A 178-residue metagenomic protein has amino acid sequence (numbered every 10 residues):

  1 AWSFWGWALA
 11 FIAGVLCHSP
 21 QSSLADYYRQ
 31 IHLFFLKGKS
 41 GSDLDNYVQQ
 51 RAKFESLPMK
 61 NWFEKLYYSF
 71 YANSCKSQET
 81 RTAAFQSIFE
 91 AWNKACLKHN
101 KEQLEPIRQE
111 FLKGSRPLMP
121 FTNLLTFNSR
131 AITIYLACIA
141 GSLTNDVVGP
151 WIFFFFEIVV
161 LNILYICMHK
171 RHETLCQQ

Functional and structural regions predicted by a protein language model:
A1-W5: Basic, amphipathic juxtamembrane/active-site segments that coordinate anionic phosphate or diphosphate groups
W7-H18: Alpha-helical transmembrane segments
C17-Q178: C-terminal membrane-associated helical module and adjoining short loops/tails
